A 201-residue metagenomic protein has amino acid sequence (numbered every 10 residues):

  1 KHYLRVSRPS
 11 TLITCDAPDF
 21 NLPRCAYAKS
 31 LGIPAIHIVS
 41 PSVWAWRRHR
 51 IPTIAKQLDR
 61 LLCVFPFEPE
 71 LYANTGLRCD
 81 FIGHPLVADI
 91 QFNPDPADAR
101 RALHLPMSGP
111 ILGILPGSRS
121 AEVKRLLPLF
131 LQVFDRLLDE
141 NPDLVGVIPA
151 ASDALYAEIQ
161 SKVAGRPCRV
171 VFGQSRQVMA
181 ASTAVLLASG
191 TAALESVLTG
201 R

Functional and structural regions predicted by a protein language model:
K1-A102, L115-V123, E140, A151-D153: Active-site and donor-binding regions of nucleotide-sugar-utilizing enzymes
S10-T11, I111, A184: Structural motif
P23-A26, S30, K56, L129-Q132 (+3 more regions): Alpha-helical scaffolding segments of alpha/beta enzyme cores, especially the outer helices of TIM-barrel or partial
S108, R119-P149: Conserved catalytic-core segment of nucleotide-activated headgroup transferases in glycan assembly
I159-Q174: Nucleotide-activated donor-binding/catalytic signature segment of Leloir-type glycosyltransferases, i.e., the conserved
V171-R201: A donor-sugar binding/catalytic signature common to diverse glycosyltransferases and related nucleotide-sugar
